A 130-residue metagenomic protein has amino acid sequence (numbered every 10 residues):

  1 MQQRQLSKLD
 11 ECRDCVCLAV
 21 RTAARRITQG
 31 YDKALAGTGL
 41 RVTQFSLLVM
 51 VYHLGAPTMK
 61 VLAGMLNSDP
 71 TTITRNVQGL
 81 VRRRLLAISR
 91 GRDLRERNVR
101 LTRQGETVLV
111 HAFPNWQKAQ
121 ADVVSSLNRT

Functional and structural regions predicted by a protein language model:
M1-C12, P114, S125, R129-T130: C-terminal regulatory/oligomerization modules of transcriptional regulators
M1-Q2, T43, A119: Intrinsically disordered, low-complexity regions enriched in polar/acidic and amide residues
K8, C12-V16, A87, Q104: Short amphipathic alpha-helical segments at helix-loop
E11, L18-R21, R25-T72, Q78 (+2 more regions): N-terminal helix-turn-helix DNA-binding core of bacterial DNA-binding proteins
D14, L18, A121-D122: Positions in alpha-helical segments
V16-A19, A23, V108, A112: Amphipathic alpha-helix face/heptad-repeat signature
T28, A56, Q78-T130: Charged, amphipathic alpha-helical coiled-coil/dimerization segments
T71-I73, Q117-K118: Short, basic, helix/turn surface patches
